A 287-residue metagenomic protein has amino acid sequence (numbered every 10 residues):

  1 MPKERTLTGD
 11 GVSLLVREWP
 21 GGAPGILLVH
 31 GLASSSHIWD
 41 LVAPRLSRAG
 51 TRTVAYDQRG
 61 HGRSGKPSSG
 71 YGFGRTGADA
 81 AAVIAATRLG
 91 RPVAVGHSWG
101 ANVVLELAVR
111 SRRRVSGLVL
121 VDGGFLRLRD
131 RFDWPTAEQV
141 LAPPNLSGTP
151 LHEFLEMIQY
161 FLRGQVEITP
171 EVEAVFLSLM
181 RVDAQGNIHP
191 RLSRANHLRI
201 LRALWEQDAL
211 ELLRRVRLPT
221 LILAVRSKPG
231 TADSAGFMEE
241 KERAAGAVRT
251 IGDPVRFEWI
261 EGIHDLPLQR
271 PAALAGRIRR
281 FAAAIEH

Functional and structural regions predicted by a protein language model:
M1-I26, R48-T51, L89-G90, A245-A247 (+3 more regions): Alpha/beta-hydrolase fold catalytic core
L7-D10, A43, R48, V54 (+3 more regions): Active-site loop/oxyanion-hole signature of alpha/beta-hydrolase fold enzymes
L15-R63: Conserved HGGG/HGGXW glycine-rich cap/lid loop of the alpha/beta-hydrolase fold
V103-L107: Hydrolases whose catalytic domains are alpha/beta-hydrolase-1, hotdog thioesterase, or metallo-beta-lactamase-like
V109, S116-P150: Flexible "cap/lid" loop of the alpha/beta hydrolase fold
D130-R131, T149-A203: Conserved alpha/beta-hydrolase catalytic His-Asp/Glu region
R217-E261: Conserved loop-alpha-helix segment in the C-terminal half of the alpha/beta-hydrolase fold that carries the catalytic
G262-P271: Catalytic histidine-centered segment of alpha/beta-hydrolase-like enzymes
